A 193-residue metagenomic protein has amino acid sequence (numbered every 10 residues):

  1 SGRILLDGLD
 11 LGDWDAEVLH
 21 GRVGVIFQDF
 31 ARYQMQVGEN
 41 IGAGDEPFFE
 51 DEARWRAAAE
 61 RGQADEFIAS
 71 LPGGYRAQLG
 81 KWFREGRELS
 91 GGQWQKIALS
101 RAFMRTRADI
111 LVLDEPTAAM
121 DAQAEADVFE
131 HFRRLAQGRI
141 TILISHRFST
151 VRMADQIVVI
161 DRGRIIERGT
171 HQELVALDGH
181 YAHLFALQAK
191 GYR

Functional and structural regions predicted by a protein language model:
S1-E60, A126-Q137, A176-L177: Conserved post-Walker A segment of ABC ATPase nucleotide-binding domains
L5, D65-I97, F103, R107-P116 (+2 more regions): ABC-fold ATPase nucleotide-binding domain signature/coupling loops
F30-F83, A102, T106-A108, H180-H183: Conserved "ABC signature" C-loop
G74, E130, R147-R193: C-terminal portion of ABC ATPase nucleotide-binding domains
L99-S100, I144: Hydrophobic anchor residue at the start of the ABC signature
T106-A108, H131-L143, V151: Conserved catalytic loops of ABC-family nucleotide-binding domains
A122-A124: Helix N-cap at the start of a conserved alpha-helix in ABC-type nucleotide-binding domains
